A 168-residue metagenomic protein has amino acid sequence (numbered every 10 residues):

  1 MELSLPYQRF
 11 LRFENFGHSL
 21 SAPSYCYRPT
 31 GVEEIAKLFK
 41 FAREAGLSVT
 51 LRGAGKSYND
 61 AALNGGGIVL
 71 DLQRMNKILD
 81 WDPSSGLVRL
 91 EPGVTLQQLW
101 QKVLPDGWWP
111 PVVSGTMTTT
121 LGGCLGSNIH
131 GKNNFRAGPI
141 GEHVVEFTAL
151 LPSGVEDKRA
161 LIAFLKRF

Functional and structural regions predicted by a protein language model:
M1-L11: Conserved oxyanion/phosphate-binding beta-strand-loop segments in alpha/beta enzyme cores
E2-S4, G46, A160, F164: Acidic/proline-rich low-complexity IDRs
N15-F16, K158: Short linear motifs in intrinsically disordered/low-complexity regions
G17-G115, N128-N133: Glycine-rich N-terminal segment of FAD-binding domains in flavoprotein oxidoreductases, spanning the beta-loop-helix
T95, T120-L121: Secondary-structure junction/capping motif
V112, T118, C124-F168: FAD-binding subdomain of flavoenzyme oxidoreductases
